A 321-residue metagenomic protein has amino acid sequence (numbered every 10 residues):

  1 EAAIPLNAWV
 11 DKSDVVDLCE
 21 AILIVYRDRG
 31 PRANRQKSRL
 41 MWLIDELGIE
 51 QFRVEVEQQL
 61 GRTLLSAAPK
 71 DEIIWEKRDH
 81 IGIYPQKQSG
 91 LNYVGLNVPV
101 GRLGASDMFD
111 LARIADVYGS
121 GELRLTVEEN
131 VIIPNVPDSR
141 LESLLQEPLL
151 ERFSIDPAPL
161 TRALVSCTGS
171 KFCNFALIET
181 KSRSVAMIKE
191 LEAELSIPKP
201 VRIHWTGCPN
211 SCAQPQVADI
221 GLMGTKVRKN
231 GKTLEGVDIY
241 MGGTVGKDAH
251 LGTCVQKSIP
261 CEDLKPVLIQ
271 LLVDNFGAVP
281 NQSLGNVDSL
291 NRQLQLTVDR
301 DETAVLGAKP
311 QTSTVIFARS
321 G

Functional and structural regions predicted by a protein language model:
E1-G321: Peripheral terminal and linker regions in Fe-S/redox and tRNA-modifying enzymes
